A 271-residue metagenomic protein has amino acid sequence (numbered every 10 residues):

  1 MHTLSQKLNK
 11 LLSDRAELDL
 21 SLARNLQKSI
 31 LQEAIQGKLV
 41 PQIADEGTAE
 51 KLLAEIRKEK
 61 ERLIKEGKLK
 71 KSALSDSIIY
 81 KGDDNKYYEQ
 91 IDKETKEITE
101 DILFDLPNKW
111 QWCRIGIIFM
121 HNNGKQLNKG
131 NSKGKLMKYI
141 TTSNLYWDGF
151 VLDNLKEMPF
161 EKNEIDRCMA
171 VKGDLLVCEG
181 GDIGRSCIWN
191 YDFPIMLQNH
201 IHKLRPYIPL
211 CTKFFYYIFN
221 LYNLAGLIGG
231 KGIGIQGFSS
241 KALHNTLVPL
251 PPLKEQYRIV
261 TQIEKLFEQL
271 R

Functional and structural regions predicted by a protein language model:
H2-Q6, K10-L20, K28-S29, K38-L39 (+3 more regions): Non-catalytic DNA-recognition/assembly elements of restriction-modification systems
N9, D14-D101: Extended, domain-scale alpha-helical bundle/helix-rich regions
R24-K28, G134-M137, D174, T212-Y216: Non-catalytic, well-ordered alpha-helical scaffold segments
K93-D101, G116-K129, S143-K172, L197: Sequence-specific dsDNA recognition surfaces
I102-D105, H202-P206, H244-L250: Short, well-ordered beta-strand elements within core beta-sheets of diverse protein domains
W110, S186, N245-T246, Q256: Structural signal for hydrophobic
C113, V171, K213, Y217 (+2 more regions): Feature representing long, continuous alpha-helical segments
T141-T142, M158-N220, G229-G232, G237-S239 (+1 more regions): A short beta-sheet element
